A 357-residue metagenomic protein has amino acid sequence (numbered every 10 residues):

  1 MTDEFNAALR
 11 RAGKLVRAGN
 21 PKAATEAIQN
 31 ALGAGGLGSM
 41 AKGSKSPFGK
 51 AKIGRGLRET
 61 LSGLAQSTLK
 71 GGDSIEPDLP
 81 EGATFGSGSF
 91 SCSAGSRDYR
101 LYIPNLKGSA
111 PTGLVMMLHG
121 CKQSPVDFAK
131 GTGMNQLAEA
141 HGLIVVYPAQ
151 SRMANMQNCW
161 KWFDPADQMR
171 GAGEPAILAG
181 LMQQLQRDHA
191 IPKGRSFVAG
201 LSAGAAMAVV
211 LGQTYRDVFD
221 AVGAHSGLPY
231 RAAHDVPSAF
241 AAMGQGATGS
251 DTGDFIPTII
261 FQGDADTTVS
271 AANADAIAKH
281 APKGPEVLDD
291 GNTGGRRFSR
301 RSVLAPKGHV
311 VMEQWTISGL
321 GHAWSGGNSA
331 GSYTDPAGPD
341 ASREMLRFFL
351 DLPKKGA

Functional and structural regions predicted by a protein language model:
M1-L114, V126-D127, T132, S196-A199 (+7 more regions): A domain-start/cap signature at the N-terminus of enzymes
T2-F5, G36, R97-R100, A110-F197 (+6 more regions): Serine-hydrolase catalytic machinery in alpha/beta-hydrolase-like enzymes
A176-I177, N273, E344: Charged catalytic carboxylate motif
I260-Q262, D266: Short beta-strand/loop motif that positions the catalytic acidic residue of the alpha/beta-hydrolase fold
T267-N273, S325: Conserved alpha/beta-hydrolase "acid-adjacent" motif
Q314-N328: Active-site-adjacent mobile loop/cap segments within catalytic or ligand-binding domains
